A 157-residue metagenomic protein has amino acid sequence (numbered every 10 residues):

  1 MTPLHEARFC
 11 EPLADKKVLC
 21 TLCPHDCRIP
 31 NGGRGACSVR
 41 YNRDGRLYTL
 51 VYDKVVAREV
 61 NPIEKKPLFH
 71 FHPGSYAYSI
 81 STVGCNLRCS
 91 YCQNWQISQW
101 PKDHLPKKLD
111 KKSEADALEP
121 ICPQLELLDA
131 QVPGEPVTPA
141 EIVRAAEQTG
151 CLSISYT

Functional and structural regions predicted by a protein language model:
M1-T2, R88: Solvent-exposed, charged interface segments at domain starts and junctions
T2-Y76: N-terminal juxtadomain amphipathic helix that follows a signal peptide/anchor or precedes a small N-terminal auxiliary
N42-T157: Conserved Radical SAM active-site core
